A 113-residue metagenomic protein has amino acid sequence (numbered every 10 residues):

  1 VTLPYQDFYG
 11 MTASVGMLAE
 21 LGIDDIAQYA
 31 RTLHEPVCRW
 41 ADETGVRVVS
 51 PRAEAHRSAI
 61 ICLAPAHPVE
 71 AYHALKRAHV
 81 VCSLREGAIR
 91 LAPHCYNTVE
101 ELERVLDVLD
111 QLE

Functional and structural regions predicted by a protein language model:
V1-C38: Structural signature of PLP-dependent enzymes
L18, A55-H56, I89: A short, flexible beta-alpha/helix-coil linker loop
D25, R52, E100: Solvent-exposed, flexible loop/coil residues
Q28-E35, D42-A78: Conserved PLP-binding catalytic core of the aspartate aminotransferase-like
V69-E113: PLP-dependent enzyme catalytic core of the Aspartate aminotransferase-like
